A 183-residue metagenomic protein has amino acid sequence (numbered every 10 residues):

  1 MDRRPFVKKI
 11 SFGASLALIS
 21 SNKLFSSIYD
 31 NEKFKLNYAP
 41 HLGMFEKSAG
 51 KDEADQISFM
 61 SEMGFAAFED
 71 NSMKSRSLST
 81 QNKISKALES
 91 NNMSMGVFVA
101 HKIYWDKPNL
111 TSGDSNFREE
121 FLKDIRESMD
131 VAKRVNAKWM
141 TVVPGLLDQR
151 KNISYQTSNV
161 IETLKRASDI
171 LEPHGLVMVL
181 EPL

Functional and structural regions predicted by a protein language model:
D2-K133, A137, K165, E172: N-terminal pre-domain/capping segments
S20-S21, L146, N159: Short amphipathic alpha-helical leader/targeting segments
N92-M93, V142, L164, V177: Short, intrinsically disordered/low-complexity patches at protein termini and at juxtamembrane boundaries
L110-D114, L146-I153: A short, mixed-charge helix-start or loop-turn motif at secondary-structure junctions
F117-E120, N152-N159: Conserved acidic
A132-K151, V177-L183: Active-site groove signature of glycoside hydrolases
S158, E162-K165, I170-L183: Basic- and aromatic-lined ligand-binding clefts that recognize polyanionic substrates
